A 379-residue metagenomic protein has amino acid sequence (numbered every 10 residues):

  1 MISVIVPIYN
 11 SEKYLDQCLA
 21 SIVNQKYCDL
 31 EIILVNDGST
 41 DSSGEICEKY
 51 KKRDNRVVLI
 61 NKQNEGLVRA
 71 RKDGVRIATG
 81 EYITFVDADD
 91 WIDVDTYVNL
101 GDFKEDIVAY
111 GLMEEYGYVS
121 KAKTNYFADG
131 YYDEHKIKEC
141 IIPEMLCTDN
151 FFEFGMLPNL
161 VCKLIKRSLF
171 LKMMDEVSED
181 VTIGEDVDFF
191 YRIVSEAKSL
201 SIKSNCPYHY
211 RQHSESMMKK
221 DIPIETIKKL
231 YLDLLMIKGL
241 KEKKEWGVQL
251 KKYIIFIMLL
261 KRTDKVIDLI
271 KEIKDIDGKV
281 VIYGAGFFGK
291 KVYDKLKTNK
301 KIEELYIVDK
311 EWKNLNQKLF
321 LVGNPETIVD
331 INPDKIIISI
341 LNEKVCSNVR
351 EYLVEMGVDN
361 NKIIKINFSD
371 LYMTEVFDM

Functional and structural regions predicted by a protein language model:
M1-S3, S21, E31, D188: Cell-envelope/extracellular polymer assembly enzymes that use nucleotide-activated donors
N10-N24: Short, well-formed alpha-helical segments that are part of the catalytic scaffolds of diverse glycosyltransferases
S21, N36-E45, Q63, D87: A conserved acidic beta->alpha catalytic loop
K62-A78: Glycine-rich, basic loop-to-helix element that forms the pyrophosphate-binding segment of sugar-nucleotide handling
I83: Short aromatic/hydrophobic "clamp" motif used to bind/position activated sugar donors
A88-L200, R211-I224: Donor-binding/catalytic cores of nucleotide-activated saccharide and glycerol-phosphate transferases/polymerases
K198, N205-H213, K219-W246, F256-E272: Catalytic core of nucleotide-sugar-dependent glycosyltransferases
F256-M379: Hydrophobic, well-ordered beta-alpha structural blocks that scaffold small-molecule cofactor pockets
